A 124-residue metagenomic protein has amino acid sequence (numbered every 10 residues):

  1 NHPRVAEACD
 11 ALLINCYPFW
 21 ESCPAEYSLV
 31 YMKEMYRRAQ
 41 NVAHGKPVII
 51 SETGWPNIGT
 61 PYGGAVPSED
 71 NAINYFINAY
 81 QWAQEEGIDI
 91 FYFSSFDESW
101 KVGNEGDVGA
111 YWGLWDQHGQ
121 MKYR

Functional and structural regions predicted by a protein language model:
N1-V5, I73-N78: Short, acidic/polar
N1-Y31, W55-P56: Aromatic- and acid-rich polysaccharide-binding/catalytic face of secreted or lumenal carbohydrate-active enzymes
P3-A8, N41-A43, Q84: Acidic (Asp/Glu)-rich catalytic clusters
L12, A39, I50-E52, I90: Conserved, mostly hydrophobic/aromatic
I14-E21, H44-A72, F96-K101: Active-site clefts of carbohydrate-active enzymes
E26-E34, G64-N74: Alpha-helix N-cap and loop-to-helix initiation/capping positions
M32-Q40, F76-Y80: Generic structural signal for well-ordered alpha-helices, preferentially at hydrophobic/aromatic core positions
P61-E69, W82-R124: Aromatic-rich peripheral "rim/lid" segments of glycoside hydrolase catalytic domains that contact and position glycan
